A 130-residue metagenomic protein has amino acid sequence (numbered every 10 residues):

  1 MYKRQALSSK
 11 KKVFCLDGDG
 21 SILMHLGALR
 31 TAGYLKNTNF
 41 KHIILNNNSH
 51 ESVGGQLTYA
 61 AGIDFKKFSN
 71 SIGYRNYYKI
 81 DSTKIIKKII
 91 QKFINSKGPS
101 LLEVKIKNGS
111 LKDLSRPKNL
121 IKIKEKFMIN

Functional and structural regions predicted by a protein language model:
K3-N47: Thiamine diphosphate
L29-A32, Q56-Y59, S115-K118: Short, glycine/charged-enriched secondary-structure capping and boundary segments
Y34, I94-N95: Residue-level signal for alpha-helix termini/capping positions
H42, Y77-K79, L101: Conserved beta-strand scaffold positions in the cores of enzyme catalytic domains, especially in NTP/NDP-utilizing
I44-N47, D81, V104-I106: Short secondary-structure boundary segments
N48-G55: Long, charge-dense
Q56-K92: Conserved thiamine diphosphate
S96-N130: Glycine/aspartate-rich loop-and-adjacent alpha/beta segment that forms the canonical ThDP
